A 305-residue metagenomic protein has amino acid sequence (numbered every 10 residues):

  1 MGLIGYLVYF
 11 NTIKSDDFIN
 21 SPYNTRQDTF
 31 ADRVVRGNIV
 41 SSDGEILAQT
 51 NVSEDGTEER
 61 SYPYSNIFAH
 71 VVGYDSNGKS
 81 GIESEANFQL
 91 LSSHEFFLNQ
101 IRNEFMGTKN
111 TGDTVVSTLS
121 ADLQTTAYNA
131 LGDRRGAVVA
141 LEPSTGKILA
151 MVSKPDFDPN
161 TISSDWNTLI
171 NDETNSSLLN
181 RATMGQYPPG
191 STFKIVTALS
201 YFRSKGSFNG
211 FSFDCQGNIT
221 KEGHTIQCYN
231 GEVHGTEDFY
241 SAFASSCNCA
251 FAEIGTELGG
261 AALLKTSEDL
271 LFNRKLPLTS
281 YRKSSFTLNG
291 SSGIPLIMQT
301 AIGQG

Functional and structural regions predicted by a protein language model:
M1-W166, S177, Q186, F211 (+1 more regions): Periplasmic/cell-envelope proteins involved in peptidoglycan metabolism and beta-lactam response
D43, S144, I148-S191, V196-G305: Beta-lactam-recognizing serine transpeptidase/beta-lactamase-like catalytic domain environment
